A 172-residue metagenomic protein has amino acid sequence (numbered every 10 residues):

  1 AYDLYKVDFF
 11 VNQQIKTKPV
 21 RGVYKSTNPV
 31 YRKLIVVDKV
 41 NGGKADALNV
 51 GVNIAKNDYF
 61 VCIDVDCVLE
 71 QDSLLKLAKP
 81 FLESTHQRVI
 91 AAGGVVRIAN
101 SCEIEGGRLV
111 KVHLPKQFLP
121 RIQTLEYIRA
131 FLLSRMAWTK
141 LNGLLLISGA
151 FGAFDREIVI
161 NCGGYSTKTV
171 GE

Functional and structural regions predicted by a protein language model:
A1-D8, Q13: A conserved acidic beta->alpha catalytic loop
F10, K16-R32, V40-N49, Q71-V170: Long helical/loop segments within the catalytic core of UDP-sugar-dependent glycosyltransferases, especially the large
K39-V40, V65: Structured loop/turn residues at secondary-structure junctions
F60: Short aromatic/hydrophobic "clamp" motif used to bind/position activated sugar donors
I63-V65, L69: Catalytic metal- and UDP-sugar-binding loop of GT-A-like glycosyltransferases, i.e., residues flanking the conserved
